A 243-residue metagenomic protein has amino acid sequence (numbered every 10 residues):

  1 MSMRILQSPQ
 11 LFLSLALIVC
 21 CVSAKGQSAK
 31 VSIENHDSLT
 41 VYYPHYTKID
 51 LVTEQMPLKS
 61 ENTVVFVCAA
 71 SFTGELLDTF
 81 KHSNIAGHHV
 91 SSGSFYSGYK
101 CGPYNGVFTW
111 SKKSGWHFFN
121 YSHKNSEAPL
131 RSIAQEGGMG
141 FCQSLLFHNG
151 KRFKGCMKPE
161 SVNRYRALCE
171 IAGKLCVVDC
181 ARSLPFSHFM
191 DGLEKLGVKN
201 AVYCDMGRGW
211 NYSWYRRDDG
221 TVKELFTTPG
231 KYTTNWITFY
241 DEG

Functional and structural regions predicted by a protein language model:
S2-F12: Bacterial N-terminal signal peptides that target proteins for export
F12-C20: Bacterial N-terminal signal peptides
K25-K100, V178-D179: Zymogen propeptides
L39-Y43, V107, A167, W236: Conserved hydrophobic/aromatic beta-strand scaffold that supports enzyme active sites
V67-A69, A201-C204: Active-site neighborhood of phospho(di)ester-bond hydrolases with catalytic His/Asp-centered motifs
L77-K151: Active-site-adjacent helix-turn-beta-strand microarchitecture at beta-sheet edges that either contains or buttresses
F80-G93, G102, P159-S161, Y165 (+3 more regions): Conserved, well-ordered active-site substructure
I133-A134, G138-V178: Flexible, glycine-rich surface segments
